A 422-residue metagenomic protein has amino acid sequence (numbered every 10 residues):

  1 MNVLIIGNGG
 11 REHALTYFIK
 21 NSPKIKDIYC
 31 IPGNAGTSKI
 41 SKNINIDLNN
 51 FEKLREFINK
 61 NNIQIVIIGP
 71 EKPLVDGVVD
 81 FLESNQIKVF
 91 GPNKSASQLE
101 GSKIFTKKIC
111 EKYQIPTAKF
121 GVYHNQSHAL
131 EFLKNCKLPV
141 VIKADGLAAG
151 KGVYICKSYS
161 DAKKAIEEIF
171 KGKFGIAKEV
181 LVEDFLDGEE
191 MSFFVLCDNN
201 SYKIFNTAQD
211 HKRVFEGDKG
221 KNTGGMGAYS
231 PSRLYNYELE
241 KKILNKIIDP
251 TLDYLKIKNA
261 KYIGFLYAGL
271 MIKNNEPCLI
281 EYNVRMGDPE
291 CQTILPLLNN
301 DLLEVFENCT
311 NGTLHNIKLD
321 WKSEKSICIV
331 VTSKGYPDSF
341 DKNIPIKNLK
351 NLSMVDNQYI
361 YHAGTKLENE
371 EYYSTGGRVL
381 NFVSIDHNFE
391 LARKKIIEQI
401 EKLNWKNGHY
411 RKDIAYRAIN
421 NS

Functional and structural regions predicted by a protein language model:
M1-K94: ATP-binding N-terminal substructure of ATP-dependent carboxylate-amine bond-forming enzymes
L4-I5, E100-V180, Q209, R233 (+1 more regions): Active-site nucleotide/adenylate-binding loops and adjacent lid/helix of ATP-dependent enzymes
S38-S41, K53-R55, Q98-I104, F215-G217: Short, charged, surface-exposed secondary-structure boundary motifs
K53, D161-K164, P337-F340, H387-K394: Short, conserved charged micro-motifs
V153-C291: Internal nucleotide-binding/catalytic subdomain
L244-L266, N283-N357, L367-E368: Active-site "cap" helix and flanking loop/linker of ATP-utilizing ligase/carboxylase catalytic domains
T365-N369, Y373-S422: Generic C-terminus detector
